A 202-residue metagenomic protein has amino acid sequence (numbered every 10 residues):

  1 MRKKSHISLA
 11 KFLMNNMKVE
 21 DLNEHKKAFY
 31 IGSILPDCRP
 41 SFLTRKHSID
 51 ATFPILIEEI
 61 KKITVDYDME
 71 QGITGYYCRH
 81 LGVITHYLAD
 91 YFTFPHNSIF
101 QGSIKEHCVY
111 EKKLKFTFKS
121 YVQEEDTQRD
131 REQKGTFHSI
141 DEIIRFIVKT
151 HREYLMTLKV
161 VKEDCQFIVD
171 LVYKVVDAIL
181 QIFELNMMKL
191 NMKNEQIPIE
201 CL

Functional and structural regions predicted by a protein language model:
M1-V83, L88-L202: N-terminal leader/auxiliary helical segments
